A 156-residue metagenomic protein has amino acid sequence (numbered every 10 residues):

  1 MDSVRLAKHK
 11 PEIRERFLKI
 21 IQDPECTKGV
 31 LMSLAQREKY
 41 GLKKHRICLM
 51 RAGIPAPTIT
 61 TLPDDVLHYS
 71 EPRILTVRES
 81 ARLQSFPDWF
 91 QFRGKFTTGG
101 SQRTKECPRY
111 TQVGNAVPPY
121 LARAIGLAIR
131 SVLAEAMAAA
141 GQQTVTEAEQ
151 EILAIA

Functional and structural regions predicted by a protein language model:
M1-A156: C-terminal target-recognition/interaction regions appended to catalytic cores
